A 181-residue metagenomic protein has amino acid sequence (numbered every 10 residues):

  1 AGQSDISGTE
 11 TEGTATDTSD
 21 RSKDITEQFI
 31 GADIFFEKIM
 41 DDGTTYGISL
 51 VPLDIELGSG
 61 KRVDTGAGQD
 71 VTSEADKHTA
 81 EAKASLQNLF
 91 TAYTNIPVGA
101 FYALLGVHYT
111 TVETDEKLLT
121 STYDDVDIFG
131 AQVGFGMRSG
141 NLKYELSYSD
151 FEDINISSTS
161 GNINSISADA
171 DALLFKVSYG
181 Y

Functional and structural regions predicted by a protein language model:
A1-K61, F90, V98-A100, Y109-T111 (+1 more regions): Short glycine/proline- and aromatic-enriched beta-strand/turn motifs that initiate or cap beta-hairpins
D5-D20, L57-T79, Y109-D125, F151-S165: Outer-membrane beta-barrel translocator domains and adjoining extracellular loop/strand segments of Gram-negative
K23-G31, E81-L89, E116, T122-G130 (+1 more regions): Transmembrane beta-barrel outer-membrane domains
I34, A92-T94, V133-F135, Y144 (+1 more regions): Membrane-embedded beta-strands of outer-membrane beta-barrel proteins, especially the hydrophobic/small aromatic
D42-T44, F90, G99-A103, F129-A131 (+2 more regions): Outer-envelope beta-barrel architecture signal
Q69-P97: Helix-adjacent hinge/juxtasegments
F135-S139, A168-Y181: Outer-membrane beta-barrel "beta-signal"
Y144-N155, A172: Outer-membrane beta-barrel translocator/channel fold
